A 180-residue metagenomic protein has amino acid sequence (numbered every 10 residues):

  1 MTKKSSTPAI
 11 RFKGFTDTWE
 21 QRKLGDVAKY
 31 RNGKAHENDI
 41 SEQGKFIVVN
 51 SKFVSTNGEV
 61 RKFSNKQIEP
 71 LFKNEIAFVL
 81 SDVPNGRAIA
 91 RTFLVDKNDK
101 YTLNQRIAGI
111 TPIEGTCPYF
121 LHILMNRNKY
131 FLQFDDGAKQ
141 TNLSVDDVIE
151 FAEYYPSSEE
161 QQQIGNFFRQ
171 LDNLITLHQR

Functional and structural regions predicted by a protein language model:
M1-D17, L177-R180: Short amphipathic coiled-coil heptad-repeat segments
K4-P8, Y101-R106, D136-E160: A short glycine-rich beta-alpha junction/loop motif
P8, D26, Q162-L174, H178: Extracellular/lumenal glycan-associated surfaces
I10-K34, E150: Non-catalytic DNA-recognition/assembly elements of restriction-modification systems
F12, T16-Q21, Y155-S157, F168-L174: Long, compositionally biased tandem-repeat segments
G25-R31, A35-R61: DNA target-recognition patches
N50-T56, K66-N126: A short beta-sheet element
S64-N65, G137: Short, solvent-exposed loop/turn positions at domain surfaces that link secondary-structure elements or cap domain
